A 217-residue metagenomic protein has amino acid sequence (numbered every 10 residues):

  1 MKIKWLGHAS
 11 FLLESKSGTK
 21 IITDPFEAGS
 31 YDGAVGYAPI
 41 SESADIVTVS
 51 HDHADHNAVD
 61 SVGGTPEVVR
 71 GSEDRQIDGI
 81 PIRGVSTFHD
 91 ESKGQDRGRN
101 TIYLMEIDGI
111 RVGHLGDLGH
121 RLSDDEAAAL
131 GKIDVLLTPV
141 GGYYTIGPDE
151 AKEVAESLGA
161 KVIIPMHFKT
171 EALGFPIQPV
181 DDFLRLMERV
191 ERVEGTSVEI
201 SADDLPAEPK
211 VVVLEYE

Functional and structural regions predicted by a protein language model:
M1-K16, E27-A28, D74, G79 (+2 more regions): Zn-dependent metallo-beta-lactamase
K4, R97, V162-E217: Binuclear metal-ion centers of metallo-dependent hydrolases, dominated by the metallo-beta-lactamase
L12-T48, D52-S72, S86-N100, L118-A129: Pre-active-site segment of Zn-dependent metallo-hydrolases
I21-I22, T48, P81-R83, L104 (+2 more regions): Conserved beta-strand elements of the Class I
P25, H51, V140, M166-F168: Short secondary-structure boundary segments
D45, D134, K161: Conserved acidic residues
A58-G109, L186-E208: Metallo-beta-lactamase
E91-L158: Active-site-proximal loop/helix segments of hydrolase catalytic cores
